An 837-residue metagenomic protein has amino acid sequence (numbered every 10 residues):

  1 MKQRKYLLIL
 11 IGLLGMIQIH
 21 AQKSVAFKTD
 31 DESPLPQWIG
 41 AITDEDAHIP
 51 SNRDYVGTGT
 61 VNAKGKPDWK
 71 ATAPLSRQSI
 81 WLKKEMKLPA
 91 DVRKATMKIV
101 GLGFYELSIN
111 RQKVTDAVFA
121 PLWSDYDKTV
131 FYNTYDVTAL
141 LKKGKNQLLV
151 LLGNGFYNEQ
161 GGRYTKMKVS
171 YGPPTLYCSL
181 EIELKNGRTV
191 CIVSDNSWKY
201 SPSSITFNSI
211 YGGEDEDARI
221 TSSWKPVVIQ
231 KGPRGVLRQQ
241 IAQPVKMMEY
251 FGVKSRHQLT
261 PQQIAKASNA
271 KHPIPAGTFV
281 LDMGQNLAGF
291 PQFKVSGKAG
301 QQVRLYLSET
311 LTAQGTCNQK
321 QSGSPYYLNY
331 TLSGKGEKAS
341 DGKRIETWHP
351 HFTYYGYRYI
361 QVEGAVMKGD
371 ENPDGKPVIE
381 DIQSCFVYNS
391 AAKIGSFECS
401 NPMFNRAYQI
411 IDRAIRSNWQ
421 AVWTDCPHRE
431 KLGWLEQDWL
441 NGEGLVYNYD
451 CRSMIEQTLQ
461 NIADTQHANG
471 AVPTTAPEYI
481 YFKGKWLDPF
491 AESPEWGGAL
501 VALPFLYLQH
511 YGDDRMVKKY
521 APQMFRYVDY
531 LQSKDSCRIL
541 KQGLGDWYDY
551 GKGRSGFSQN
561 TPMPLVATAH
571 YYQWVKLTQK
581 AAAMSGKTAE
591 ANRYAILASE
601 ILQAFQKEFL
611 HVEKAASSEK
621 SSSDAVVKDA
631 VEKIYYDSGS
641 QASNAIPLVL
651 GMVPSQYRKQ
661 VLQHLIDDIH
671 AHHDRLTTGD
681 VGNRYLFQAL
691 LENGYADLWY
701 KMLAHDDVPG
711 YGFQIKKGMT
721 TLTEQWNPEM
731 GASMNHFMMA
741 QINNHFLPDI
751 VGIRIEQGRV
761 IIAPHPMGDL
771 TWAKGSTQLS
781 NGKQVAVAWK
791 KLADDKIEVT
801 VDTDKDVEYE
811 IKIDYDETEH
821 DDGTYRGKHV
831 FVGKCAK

Functional and structural regions predicted by a protein language model:
M1-A26: Bacterial Sec-dependent N-terminal signal peptides
Q22-H428, Q437, S453-M454, N469 (+3 more regions): Extracellular/oxidizing-compartment recognition motifs
A73-R77, T96, V114, L122-Y126 (+19 more regions): Alpha-helix capping and helix-loop boundary segments enriched in small/acidic/polar residues
F104, D195-S197, S201-P202, M367-I410 (+7 more regions): Active-site acid/base region of carbohydrate-active enzymes
Q112-P121, D125-D127, L149, A313-Y327 (+2 more regions): Helix-terminus loop motifs that line ligand-binding clefts
L148, E216, E430-G433, N448 (+7 more regions): C-terminal capping/lid segments that line or modulate ligand- or cofactor-binding pockets
K168, G172-S179, I192-R219, I241 (+3 more regions): Non-catalytic C-terminal accessory modules of carbohydrate-active enzymes
